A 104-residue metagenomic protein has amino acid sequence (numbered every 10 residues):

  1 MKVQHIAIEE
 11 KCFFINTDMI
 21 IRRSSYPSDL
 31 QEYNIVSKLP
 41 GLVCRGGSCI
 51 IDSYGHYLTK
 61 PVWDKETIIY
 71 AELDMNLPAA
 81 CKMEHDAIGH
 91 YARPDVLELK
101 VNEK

Functional and structural regions predicted by a protein language model:
M1-I68: CN hydrolase (nitrilase-like) catalytic-core segments centered on the catalytic cysteine and neighboring Lys/Glu
V36, Y57-K60, L73, I88 (+2 more regions): Generic signature of intrinsically disordered, low-complexity segments enriched in small/polar residues
K65-E84: A short, polar/charged loop-to-alpha-helix boundary motif
P78-K104: Cysteine/selenocysteine-centered motifs that mediate thiol-based redox chemistry or coordinate metal-sulfur cofactors
